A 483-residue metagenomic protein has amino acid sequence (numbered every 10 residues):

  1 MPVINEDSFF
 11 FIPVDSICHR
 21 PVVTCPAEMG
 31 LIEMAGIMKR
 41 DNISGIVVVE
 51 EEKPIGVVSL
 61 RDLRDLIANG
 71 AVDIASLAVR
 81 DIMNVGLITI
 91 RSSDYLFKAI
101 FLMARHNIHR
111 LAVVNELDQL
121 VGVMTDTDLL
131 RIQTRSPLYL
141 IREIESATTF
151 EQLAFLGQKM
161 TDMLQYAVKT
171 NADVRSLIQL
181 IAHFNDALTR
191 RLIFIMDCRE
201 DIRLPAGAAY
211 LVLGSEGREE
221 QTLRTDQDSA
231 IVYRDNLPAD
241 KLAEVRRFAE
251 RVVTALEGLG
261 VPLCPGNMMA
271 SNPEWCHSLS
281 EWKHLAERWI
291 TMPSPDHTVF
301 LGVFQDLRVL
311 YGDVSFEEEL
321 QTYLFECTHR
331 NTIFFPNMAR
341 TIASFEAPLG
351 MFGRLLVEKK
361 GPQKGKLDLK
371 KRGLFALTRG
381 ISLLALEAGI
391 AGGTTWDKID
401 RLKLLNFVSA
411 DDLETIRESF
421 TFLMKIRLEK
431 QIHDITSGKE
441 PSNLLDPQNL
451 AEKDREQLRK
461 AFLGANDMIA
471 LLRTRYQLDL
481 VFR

Functional and structural regions predicted by a protein language model:
M1-F194, C198-L211, S215-G217, R234-N236 (+3 more regions): Tandem CBS (Cystathionine beta-synthase) repeat/Bateman regulatory domains
K159-K169, I178-R190, I202-G207, A239-V303 (+2 more regions): Conserved catalytic core of two-metal-ion nucleotidyltransferases
K169-I178, V232-P238, K360-K366, V408 (+1 more regions): Glycine- and acidic
N185, D226-D228, L256, G380 (+1 more regions): Conserved structural-core and active-site-/substrate-pathway-adjacent residues in large, well-folded domains of enzymes
A206-G207, T322-R483: Conserved nucleotidyltransferase catalytic core and NTase-mimicking acidic/glycine-rich helix/loop elements in nucleic
Y210-L211, E220-L223, S229, L263 (+4 more regions): Cation-handling catalytic/transport regions enriched in His/Asp/Glu
E220-A249, I426: Divalent metal-dependent catalytic cores for phosphoryl transfer on phosphate-bearing substrates
E287-L307, A376-A385, M424-E429: Alpha-helical scaffolding flanking metal-ion-dependent phosphate/phosphodiester catalytic sites
